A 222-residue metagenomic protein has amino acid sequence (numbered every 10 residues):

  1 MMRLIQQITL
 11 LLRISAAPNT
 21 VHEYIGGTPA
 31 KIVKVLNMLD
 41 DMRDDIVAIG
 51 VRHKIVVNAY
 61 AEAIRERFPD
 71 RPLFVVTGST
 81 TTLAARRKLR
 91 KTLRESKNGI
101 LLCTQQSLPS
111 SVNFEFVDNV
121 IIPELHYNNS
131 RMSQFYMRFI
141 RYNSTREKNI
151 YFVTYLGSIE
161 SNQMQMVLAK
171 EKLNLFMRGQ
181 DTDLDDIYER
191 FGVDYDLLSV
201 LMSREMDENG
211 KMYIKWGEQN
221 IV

Functional and structural regions predicted by a protein language model:
M1-D45, I64, E171-R190: Interdomain linker/hinge connecting the two RecA-like lobes of the SF2 helicase core
M2, I25-V33, V51, T80-R87 (+1 more regions): Conserved phosphate-coordination/catalytic loops
L10-L11, V35, I49, L102 (+5 more regions): Generic structural signal for small/hydrophobic residues in well-ordered secondary structure, especially within
A16-T20, H53-V57, T80-T81, S107-P109 (+4 more regions): Short, solvent-exposed loop/turn segments at secondary-structure junctions
A48-G50, N58-A59, F68-L108: Conserved helicase ATPase core of P-loop NTP-dependent helicases/translocases
V57-A61, R86-R87, G99-E147: SF2 helicase motor core recognition
F74, I121, Y151-V153: Hydrophobic/aromatic beta-strand patches that form the interior of the parallel beta-sheet core in alpha/beta enzyme
Y127-Y136, I140-I221: A conserved SF2-helicase RecA2
